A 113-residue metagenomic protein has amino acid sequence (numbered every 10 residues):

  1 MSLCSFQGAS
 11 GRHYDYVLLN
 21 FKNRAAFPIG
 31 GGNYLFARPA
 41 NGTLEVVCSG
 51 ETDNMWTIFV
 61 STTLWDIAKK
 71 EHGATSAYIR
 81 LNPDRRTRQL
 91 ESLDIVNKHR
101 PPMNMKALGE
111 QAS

Functional and structural regions predicted by a protein language model:
M1-V60, R85-M103, G109-S113: GIY-YIG nuclease catalytic motif and its immediate N-terminal context
T57-L81: Mid-chain, well-packed structural core segment of small domains
